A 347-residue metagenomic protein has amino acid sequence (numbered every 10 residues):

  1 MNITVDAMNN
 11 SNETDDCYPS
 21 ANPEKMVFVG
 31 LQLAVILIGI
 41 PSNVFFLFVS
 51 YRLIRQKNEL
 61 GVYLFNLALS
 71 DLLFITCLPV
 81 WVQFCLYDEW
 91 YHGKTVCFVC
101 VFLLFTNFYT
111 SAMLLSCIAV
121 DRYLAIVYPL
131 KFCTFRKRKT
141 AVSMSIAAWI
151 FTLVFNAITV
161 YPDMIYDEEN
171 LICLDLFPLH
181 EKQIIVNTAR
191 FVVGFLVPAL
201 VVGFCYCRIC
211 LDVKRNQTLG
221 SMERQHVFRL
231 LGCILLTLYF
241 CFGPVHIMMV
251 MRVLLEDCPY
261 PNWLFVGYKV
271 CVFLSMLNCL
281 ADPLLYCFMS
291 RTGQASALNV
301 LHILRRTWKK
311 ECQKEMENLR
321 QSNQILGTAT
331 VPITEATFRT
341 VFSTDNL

Functional and structural regions predicted by a protein language model:
M1-P19, S221, R291-L347: Intrinsically disordered regulatory tails of 7TM GPCRs
N10-P19, C85, H92-F105, Y109 (+6 more regions): Loop architecture of class A 7-transmembrane GPCRs
E24-L53, G203-Y206: First transmembrane helix
E24-V29, E59-I118, A125-Y128, C133-F135: Extracellular TM2-ECL1-early TM3 structural module of rhodopsin-like
Q32, V49, L73-D88, V101 (+7 more regions): Helix-to-loop junction signature of class
N43, D71, D121, F242 (+1 more regions): Conserved G/P- and acidic residue-centered "switch" motifs that form tight phosphate/ATP-binding loops in soluble
F65-A68, V142-I146, A189, V193 (+3 more regions): Internal alpha-helical transmembrane segments of multi-pass membrane proteins, especially GPCRs
F177, F191-G194, C210-I247: Intracellular effector-coupling site of seven-transmembrane GPCRs, centered on the ICL3-to-TM6 transition
